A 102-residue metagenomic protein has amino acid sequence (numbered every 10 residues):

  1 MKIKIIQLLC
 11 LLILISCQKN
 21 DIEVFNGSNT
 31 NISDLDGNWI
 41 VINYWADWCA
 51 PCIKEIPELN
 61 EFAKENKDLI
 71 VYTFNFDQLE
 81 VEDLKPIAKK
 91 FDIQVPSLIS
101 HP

Functional and structural regions predicted by a protein language model:
K2-L8: Sec-dependent signal peptide recognition, specifically the positively charged N-region followed immediately by
I13-S16: C-terminal motif of bacterial Sec signal peptides marking the signal peptidase cleavage site
D21-I40: A short beta-strand-turn-helix
V41-I42, V71: Hydrophobic beta-strand anchors of alpha/beta hydrolase catalytic cores
Y44-E61: Conserved redox-active cysteine motifs that mediate thiol-disulfide chemistry, especially di-cysteine Cys-X(1-2)-Cys
T73-D77, I99: Residue-level recognition of beta-strand->loop/alpha-helix junctions
V81-K85: Acidic helix N-cap motif at the loop->helix transition within catalytic regions of sugar-transfer enzymes
I87-P102: Short, internal strand/loop/helix patches that form the active-site neighborhood or redox-interaction surface
